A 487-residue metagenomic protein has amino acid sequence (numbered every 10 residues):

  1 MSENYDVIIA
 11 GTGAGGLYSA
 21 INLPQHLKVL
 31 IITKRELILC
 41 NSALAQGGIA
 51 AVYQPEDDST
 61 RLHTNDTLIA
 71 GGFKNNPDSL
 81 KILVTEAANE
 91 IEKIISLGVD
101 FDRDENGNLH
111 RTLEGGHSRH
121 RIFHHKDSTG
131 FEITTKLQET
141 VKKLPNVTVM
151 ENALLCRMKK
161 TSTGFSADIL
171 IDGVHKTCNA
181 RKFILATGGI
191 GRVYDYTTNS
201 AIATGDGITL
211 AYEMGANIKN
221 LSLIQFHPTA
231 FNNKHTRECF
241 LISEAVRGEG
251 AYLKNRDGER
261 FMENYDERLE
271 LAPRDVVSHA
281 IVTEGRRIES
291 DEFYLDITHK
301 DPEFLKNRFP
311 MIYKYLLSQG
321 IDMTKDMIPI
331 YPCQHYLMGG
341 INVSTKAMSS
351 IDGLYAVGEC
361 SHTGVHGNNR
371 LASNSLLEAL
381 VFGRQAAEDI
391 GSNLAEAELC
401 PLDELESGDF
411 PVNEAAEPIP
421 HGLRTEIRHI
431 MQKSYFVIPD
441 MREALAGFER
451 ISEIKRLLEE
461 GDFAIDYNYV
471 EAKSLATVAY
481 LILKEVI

Functional and structural regions predicted by a protein language model:
S2-Y5, A14, N22, E36-I38 (+13 more regions): Glycine- and aromatic-enriched mobile tails/lids
V7-I31: N-terminal Rossmann-like FAD-binding beta1-loop-alpha1 element of flavoenzymes
G13-A14, E36, S128, I190-G191 (+2 more regions): Residue-level detector of alpha-helix initiation sites
L37, L210, A216-D326, D389-A395 (+1 more regions): An anion/pyrophosphate-binding glycine-rich loop and adjacent beta-alpha core in soluble alpha-beta enzymes
A51-L83: Glycine-rich active-site loop/strand segments that organize a redox cofactor
A70-H110: Rossmann-like flavin
N75-A88, R121-E139, M150, T197-G205 (+3 more regions): Short beta-strand to alpha-helix junction loop
S96-H175, N179-K182, A186, A230-K234: Conserved redox-cofactor binding core of oxidoreductases
